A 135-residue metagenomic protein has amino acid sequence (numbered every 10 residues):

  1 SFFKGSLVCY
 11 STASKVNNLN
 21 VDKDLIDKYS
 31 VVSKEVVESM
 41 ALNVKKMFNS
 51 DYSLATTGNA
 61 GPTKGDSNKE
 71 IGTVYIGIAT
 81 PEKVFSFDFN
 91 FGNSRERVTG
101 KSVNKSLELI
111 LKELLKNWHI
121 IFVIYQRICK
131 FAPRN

Functional and structural regions predicted by a protein language model:
S1-I120: Short alpha-helical segments enriched in small residues
H119, Y125-Q126: Low-complexity, intrinsically disordered or signal/transmembrane-proximal segments
P133-N135: Intrinsically disordered, low-complexity and often Lys/Arg-enriched segments
